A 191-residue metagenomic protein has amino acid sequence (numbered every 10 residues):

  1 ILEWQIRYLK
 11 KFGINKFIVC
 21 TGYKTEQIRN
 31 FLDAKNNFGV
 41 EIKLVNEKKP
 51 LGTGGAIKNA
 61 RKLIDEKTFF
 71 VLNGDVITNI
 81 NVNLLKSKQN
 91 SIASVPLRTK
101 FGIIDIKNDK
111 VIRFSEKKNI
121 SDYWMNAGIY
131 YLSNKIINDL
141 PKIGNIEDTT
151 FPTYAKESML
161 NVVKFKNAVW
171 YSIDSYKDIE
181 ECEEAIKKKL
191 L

Functional and structural regions predicted by a protein language model:
I1-N73, K142, S175: Conserved N-terminal catalytic core of the sugar/cofactor nucleotidyltransferase
G13-F17, N90, D139, V169: Short active-site oxyanion
G22, V45-E47, A93, V163-K166: Conserved beta-strand termini and adjacent loop/short-helix elements that scaffold enzyme active sites in alpha/beta
I28, A60, N90-A93, S133 (+1 more regions): Generic structural signal for small/hydrophobic residues in well-ordered secondary structure, especially within
K49, A93-V95, N119-D122: Short Gly/Pro-enriched turn/cap motifs at secondary-structure boundaries
F70, I77, K110-L191: Catalytic-core segments of class I nucleotidyltransferases/pyrophosphorylases that form NMP-activated intermediates
I80-G102: Conserved donor-nucleotide/metal-binding helix-loop-beta segment in metal-dependent transferases, i.e., the alpha-helix
G102-I112: Acceptor/aglycone-binding surface of glycosyltransferases and processive sugar-polymer synthases
